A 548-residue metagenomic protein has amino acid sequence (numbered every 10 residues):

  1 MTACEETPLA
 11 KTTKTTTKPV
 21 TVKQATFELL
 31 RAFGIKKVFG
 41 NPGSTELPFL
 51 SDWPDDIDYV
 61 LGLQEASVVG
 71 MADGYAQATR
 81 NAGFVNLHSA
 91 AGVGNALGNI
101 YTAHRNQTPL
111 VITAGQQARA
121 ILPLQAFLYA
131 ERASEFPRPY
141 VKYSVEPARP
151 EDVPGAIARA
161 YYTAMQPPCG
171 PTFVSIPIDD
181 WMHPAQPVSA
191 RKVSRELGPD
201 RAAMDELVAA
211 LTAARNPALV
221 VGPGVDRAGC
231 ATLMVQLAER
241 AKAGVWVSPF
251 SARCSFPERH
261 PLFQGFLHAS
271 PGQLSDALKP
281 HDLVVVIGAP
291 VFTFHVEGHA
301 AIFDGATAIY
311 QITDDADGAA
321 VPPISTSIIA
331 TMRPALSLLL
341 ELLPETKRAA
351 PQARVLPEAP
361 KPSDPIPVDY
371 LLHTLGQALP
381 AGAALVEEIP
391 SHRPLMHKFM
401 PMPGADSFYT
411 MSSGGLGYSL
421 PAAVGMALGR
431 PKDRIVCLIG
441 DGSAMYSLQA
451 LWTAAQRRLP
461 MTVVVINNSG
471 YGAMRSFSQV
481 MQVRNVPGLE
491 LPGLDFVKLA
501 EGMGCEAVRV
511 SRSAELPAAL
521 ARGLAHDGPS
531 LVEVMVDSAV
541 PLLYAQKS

Functional and structural regions predicted by a protein language model:
T2-L343, A378-A381, P460-V463, M481-R484 (+1 more regions): N-terminal alpha/beta PP-like core and its mobile active-site loop of ThDP/TPP-dependent enzymes
P8-K18, E151, P187-S189, A306-S391 (+2 more regions): Phosphate/pyrophosphate-binding active-site segments
K23-K36, G40-T45, F49-S51, Q352-R430: Active-site diphosphate/adenylate-binding microenvironment
E46, E65-G70, V93, H392-P394 (+2 more regions): Short acidic loop-to-helix transition motifs that present clustered carboxylates
A76, A164, A238, G376 (+3 more regions): N-terminal cationic-hydrophobic initiation segments that often serve targeting/anchoring roles
T113, I121-Y129, A269, S275 (+4 more regions): Thiamine diphosphate
G222-D226, P360, G440-G442: Conserved short loop/turn motifs at secondary-structure junctions
I287, I312-T313, E387, G440-G442 (+1 more regions): Active-site flanking residues adjacent to catalytic metal/cofactor-binding acidic residues
